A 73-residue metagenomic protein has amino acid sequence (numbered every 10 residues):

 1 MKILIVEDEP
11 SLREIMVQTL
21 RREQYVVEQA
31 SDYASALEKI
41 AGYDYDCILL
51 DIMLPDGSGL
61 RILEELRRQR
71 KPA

Functional and structural regions predicted by a protein language model:
E7: Conserved acidic carboxylate
P10-E28: Two-component/phosphorelay signaling modules centered on CheY-like receiver
Q24-Y33, K39: Short hydrophobic/Thr-rich beta-strand motif most characteristic of the beta2 strand and flanking loop of CheY-like
D32, S58-R61: Acidic catalytic/metal-coordinating carboxylates
D44-D46, R70-A73: His-Asp phosphorelay/catalytic-motif detector in bacterial-type signaling
D51: Active-site residues of response regulator receiver
P55: The feature encodes the CheY-like receiver
L60-K71: Short amphipathic alpha-helix used as the core "switch/output" element in two-component signaling
